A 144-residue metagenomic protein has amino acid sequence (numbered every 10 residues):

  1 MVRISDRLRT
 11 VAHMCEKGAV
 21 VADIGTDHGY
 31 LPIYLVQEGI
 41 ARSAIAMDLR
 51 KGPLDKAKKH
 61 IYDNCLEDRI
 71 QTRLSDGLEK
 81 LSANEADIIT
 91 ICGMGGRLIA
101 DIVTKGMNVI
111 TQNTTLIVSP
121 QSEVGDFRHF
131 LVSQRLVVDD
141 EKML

Functional and structural regions predicted by a protein language model:
M1-A19, I33, K51: S-adenosyl-L-methionine
V2-I4, E85, R97-L144: Class I S-adenosyl-L-methionine
T10-K17, K80-A83, N108-V109: Glycine-rich helix-loop-beta junction characteristic of Rossmann-like nucleotide cofactor-binding loops
G18-D27: Conserved class I S-adenosyl-L-methionine
H28-A41: Conserved SAM-binding loop of SAM-dependent methyltransferases across substrates and taxa, primarily the Class I
S43-D48: Conserved SAM-binding motif I beta-strand of class I
D55-N84: S-adenosyl-L-methionine
A86-G93: Short SAM/SAH-binding signature in class I
